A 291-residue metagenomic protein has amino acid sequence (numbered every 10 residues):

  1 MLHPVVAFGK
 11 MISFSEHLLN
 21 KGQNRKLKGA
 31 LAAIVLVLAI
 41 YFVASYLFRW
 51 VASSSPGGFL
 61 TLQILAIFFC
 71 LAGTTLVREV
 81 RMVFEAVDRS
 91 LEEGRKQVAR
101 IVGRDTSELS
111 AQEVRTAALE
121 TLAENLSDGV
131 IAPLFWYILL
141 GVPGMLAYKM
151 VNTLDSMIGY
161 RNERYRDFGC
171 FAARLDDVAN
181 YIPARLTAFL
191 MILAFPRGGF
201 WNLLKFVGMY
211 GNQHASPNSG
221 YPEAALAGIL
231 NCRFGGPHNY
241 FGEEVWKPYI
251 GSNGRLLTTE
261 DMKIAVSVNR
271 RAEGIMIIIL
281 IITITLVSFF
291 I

Functional and structural regions predicted by a protein language model:
M1-L146, G159-I291: Hydrophobic alpha-helical transmembrane segments
M150, L154, I158: Active-site His/Glu-centered metal-binding helix of metallohydrolases
